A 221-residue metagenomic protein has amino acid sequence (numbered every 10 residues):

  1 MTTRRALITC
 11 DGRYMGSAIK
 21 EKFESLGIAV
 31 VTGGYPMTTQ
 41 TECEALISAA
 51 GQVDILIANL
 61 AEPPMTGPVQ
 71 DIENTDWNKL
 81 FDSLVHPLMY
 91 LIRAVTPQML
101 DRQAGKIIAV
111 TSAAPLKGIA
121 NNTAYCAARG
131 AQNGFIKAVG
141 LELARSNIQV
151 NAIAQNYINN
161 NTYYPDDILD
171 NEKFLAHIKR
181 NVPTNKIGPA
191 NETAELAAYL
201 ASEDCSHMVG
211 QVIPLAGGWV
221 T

Functional and structural regions predicted by a protein language model:
M1-V31: Canonical Rossmann dinucleotide-binding motif of NAD(H)/NADP(H)-dependent dehydrogenases/reductases, specifically
G67-V69, E73-F81, F174, I178: Substrate-binding pocket helix/loop in short-chain dehydrogenase/reductase
I92-R93, K137: A short, exposed helix-loop element centered on a Lys and neighboring polar residues
I108-A131, I136-R145, Y157-I158: Catalytic loop of short-chain dehydrogenase/reductase
A144, Q149, M208-G210: Short, small/polar-rich loop/turn modules that mediate ligand/substrate recognition or access, typified
R145, Y157-N181: A glycine/serine/threonine-rich, flexible loop-to-helix segment that serves as the NAD(P) cofactor-binding "lid"
K186-L215, V220: C-terminal substrate-recognition "lid" of short-chain dehydrogenase/reductases
